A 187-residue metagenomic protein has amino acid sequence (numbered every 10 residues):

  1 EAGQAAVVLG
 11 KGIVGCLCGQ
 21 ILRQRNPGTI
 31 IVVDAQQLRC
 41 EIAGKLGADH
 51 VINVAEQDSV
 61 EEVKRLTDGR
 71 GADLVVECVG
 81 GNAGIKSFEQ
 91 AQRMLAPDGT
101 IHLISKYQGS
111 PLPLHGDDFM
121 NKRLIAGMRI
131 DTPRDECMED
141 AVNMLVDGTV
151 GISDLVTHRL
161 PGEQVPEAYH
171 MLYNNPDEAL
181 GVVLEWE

Functional and structural regions predicted by a protein language model:
E1-A2, E41, L46-L124: Glycine-rich cofactor phosphate-binding loops and adjacent beta1-alpha1 units of small-molecule cofactor enzyme domains
E1-Q57, E61: Mid-domain Rossmann-like dinucleotide-binding core that forms the NAD(H)/NADP(H) cofactor-binding site
V7, I31, T100-H102, I125-A126 (+1 more regions): Structural detector of well-ordered beta-strand residues that form the stable sheet scaffold of enzyme domains
P27-G28, G71, T149-D154: A local structural motif
A35-Q36, Y107, D131: Residues in the short beta-alpha loop(s) of Rossmann-like NAD(P)-binding domains
V51, I125-G127, L155, R159: Conserved beta-strand scaffold positions in the cores of enzyme catalytic domains, especially in NTP/NDP-utilizing
I85, E89-Q92, P97, R134-E187: C-terminal hydrophobic helical "lid"/dimerization subdomain of Rossmann-like NAD(P)H-dependent oxidoreductases
G127-P133: A short acidic, glycine-rich active-site loop that binds or catalyzes chemistry on phosphate/adenosine moieties
